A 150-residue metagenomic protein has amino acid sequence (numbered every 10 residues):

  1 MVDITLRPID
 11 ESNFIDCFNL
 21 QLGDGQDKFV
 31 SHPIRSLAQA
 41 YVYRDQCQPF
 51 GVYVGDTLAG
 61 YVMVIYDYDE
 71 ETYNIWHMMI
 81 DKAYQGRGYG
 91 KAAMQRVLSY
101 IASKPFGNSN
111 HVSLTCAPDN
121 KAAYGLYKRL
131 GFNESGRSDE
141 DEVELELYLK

Functional and structural regions predicted by a protein language model:
M1-S12, L149-K150: Conserved N-terminal entry element of GNAT/NAT acetyltransferase domains
P8-H77, D81-A83, Y100-F106, G136-D139: Acetyl-CoA-dependent GNAT
Y53-G55, L147-K150: Active-site beta-strand termini and strand-to-loop segments that position acidic
D81-R87, P118-D119: Active-site acidic-Proline motif in GNAT/NAT acetyltransferases
Y84, G88-R96: Conserved acetyl-CoA pyrophosphate-binding loop and the N-cap/start of the following alpha-helix in GNAT-like
K91, P118-S135: Conserved active-site alpha-helix within GNAT-family acetyltransferase domains
Q95, S99, S103, R129: Short, well-ordered alpha-helices that flank and scaffold nucleotide-derived cofactor binding pockets
N108-Y124, E140-V143, K150: Conserved beta-strand-loop-alpha-helix junction that forms the acyl-donor binding cleft
